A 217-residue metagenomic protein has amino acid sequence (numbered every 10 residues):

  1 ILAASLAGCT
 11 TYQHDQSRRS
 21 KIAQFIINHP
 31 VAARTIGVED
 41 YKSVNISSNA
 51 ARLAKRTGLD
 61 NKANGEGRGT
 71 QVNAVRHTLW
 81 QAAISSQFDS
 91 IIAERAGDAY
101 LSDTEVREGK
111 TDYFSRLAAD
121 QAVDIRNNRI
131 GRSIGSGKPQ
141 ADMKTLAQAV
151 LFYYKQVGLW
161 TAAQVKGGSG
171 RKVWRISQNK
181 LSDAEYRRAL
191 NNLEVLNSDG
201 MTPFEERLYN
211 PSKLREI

Functional and structural regions predicted by a protein language model:
C9-I217: Intrinsically disordered, low-complexity, mixed-charge
